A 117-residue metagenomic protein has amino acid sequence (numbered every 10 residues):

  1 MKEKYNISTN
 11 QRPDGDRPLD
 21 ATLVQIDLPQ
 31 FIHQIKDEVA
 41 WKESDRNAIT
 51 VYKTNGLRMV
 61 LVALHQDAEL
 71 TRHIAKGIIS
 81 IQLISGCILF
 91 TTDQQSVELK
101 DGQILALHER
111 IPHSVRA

Functional and structural regions predicted by a protein language model:
M1-G56, T91: A short, N-terminal "cap"/entry segment at the start of jelly-roll beta-barrel domains of the cupin/DSBH fold
W41-R46, N55-A75: Conserved short histidine dyad/triad with adjacent acidic residue
N55, I84-S85, K100-D101: A cytosolic small-molecule/anion-sensing beta-strand core signal
R58, C87-L89, S96, P112: Structural motif
L61, S80, Q95-V97: Short, surface-exposed secondary-structure edge patches
L70-R72, F90-T91, L107, H113-A117: Short beta-strand His + acidic residue motifs that chelate non-heme Fe in jelly-roll/DSBH and cupin folds
K76-D93: Glycine- and acidic-residue-biased ligand/ion/polar-headgroup-sensing regions
D93-E109: Short acidic-glycine-tyrosine-enriched beta hairpin
